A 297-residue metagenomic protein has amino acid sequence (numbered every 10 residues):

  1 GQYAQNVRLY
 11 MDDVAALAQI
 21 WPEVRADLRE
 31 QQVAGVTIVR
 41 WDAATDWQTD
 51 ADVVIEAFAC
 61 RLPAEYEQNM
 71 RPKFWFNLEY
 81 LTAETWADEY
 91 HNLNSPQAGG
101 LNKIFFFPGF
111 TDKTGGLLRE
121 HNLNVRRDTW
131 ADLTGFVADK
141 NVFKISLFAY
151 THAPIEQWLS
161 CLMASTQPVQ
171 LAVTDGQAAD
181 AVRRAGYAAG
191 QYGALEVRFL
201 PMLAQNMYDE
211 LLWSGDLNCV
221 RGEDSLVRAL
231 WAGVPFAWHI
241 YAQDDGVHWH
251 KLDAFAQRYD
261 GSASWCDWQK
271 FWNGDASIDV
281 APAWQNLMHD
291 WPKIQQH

Functional and structural regions predicted by a protein language model:
G1-N6, P154-A164: Histidine-anchored nucleotide/phosphate-binding helix
G1-Y3, R8-G100, G176: Active-site and donor-binding regions of nucleotide-sugar-utilizing enzymes
R71-F74, Q167-P168, V234: A short helix->loop->beta-strand "cap" motif at the edges of active sites that frequently abuts
E79-E156: A nucleotide-sugar donor-handling region in carbohydrate enzymes
Q167-P201: Catalytic donor nucleotide-activated moiety binding site of glycosyltransferases and closely related
M202-K251: A donor-sugar binding/catalytic signature common to diverse glycosyltransferases and related nucleotide-sugar
P235-A276: Nucleotide-sugar donor-binding patch of glycosyltransferase catalytic domains
G261-H297: C-terminal amphipathic helix plus adjacent low-complexity, charged tail appended to glycosyltransferase catalytic
